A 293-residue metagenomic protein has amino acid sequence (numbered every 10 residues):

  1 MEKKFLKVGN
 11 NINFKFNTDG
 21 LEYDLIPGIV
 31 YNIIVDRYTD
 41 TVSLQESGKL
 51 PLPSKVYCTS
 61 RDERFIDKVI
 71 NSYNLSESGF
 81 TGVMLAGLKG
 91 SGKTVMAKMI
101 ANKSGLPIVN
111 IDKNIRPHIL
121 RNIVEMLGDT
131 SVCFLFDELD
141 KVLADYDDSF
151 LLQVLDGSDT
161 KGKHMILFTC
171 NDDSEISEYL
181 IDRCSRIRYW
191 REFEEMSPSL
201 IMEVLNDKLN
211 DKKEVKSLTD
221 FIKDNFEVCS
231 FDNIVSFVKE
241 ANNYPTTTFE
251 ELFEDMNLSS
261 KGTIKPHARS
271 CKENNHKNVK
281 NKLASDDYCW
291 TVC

Functional and structural regions predicted by a protein language model:
M1-V30, R183, W190-C293: C-terminal alpha-helical "lid" subdomain
E22-K55: Conserved ASCE P-loop NTPase core motifs with emphasis on AAA+ ATPases
Q45-V83: Pre-Walker A (pre-P-loop) alpha-helix and adjacent loop at the N terminus of AAA/AAA+ ATPase modules, a conserved
R64, A101-T130, L143-S149: Short glycine-rich substrate-engagement loop in P-loop NTPases that contacts/grips substrate
S76-A97: Walker A/P-loop nucleotide-binding motif
I115-R116, D140-K141, N171-I176, E195-I201: Conserved nucleotide-binding/hydrolysis micro-motifs of P-loop NTPases
F134-D137: Hydrophobic positions in the central parallel beta-sheet of the AAA+
D140-C184: Conserved catalytic/switch belt of AAA+ P-loop NTPases
